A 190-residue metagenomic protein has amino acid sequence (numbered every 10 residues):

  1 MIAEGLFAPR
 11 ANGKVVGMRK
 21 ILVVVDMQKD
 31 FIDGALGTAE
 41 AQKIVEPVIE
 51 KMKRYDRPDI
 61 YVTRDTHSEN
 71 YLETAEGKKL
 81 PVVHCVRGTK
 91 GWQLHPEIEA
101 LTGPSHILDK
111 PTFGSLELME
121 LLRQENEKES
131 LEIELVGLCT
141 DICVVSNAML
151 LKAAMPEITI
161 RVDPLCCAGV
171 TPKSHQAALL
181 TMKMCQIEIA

Functional and structural regions predicted by a protein language model:
P9-H106, E127-K128, R161, V170 (+2 more regions): Active-site acidic carboxylates
Q28-K29, H67, T112, T140-I142 (+2 more regions): Short, glycine/serine-rich, charged loops/turns that create anion-binding and catalytic segments at active sites
K51-M52, V145-A153: Histidine-anchored nucleotide/phosphate-binding helix
G88-I142: Internal catalytic-core helix/loop-beta-alpha segment that presents or stabilizes conserved functional determinants
M119, V145-A148, P172-Q176: Conserved strand-to-helix beginnings and helix N-cap segments that scaffold or border functional pockets
E134-L138, T159-P172: A short glycine-rich beta-strand->turn/loop micro-motif centered on a GG-aromatic cluster
M155-E157: Conserved S-adenosyl-L-methionine
